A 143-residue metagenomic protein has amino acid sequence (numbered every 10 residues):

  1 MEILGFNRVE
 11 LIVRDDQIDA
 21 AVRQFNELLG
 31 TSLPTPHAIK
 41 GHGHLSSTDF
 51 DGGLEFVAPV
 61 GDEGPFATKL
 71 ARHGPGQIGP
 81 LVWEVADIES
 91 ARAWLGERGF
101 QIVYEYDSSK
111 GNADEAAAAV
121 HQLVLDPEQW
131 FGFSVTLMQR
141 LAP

Functional and structural regions predicted by a protein language model:
M1-L4, S47-F50, W83, R92-P143: Vicinal oxygen chelate
M1-R23, L28-L29, I78-W83, M138-P143: N-terminal beta-strand motif that seeds the catalytic metal site of vicinal oxygen chelate
F6-D16, S46-G52, T68-W94, D126: Vicinal oxygen chelate
E27, L45, F56-P59, Q122: Long compositionally biased, domain-poor regions of proteins
E27-I39, E97-S108: Short secondary-structure junctions
L28-D51, A116: N-terminal strand-loop-strand beta-hairpin
V57-E63, M138-A142: Amphipathic N-proximal alpha-helical interface segments
E63-T68, G111: A short, acidic/glycine-rich surface segment
